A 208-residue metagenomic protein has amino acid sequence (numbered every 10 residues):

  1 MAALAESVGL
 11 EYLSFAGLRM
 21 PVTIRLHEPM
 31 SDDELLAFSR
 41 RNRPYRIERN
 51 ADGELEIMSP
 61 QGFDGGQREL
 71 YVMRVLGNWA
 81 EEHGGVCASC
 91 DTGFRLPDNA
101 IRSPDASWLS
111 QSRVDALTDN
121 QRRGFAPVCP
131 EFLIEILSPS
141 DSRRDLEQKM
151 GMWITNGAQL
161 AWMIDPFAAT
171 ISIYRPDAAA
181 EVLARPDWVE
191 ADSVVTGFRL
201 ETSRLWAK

Functional and structural regions predicted by a protein language model:
A2-K208: Gly/Pro/Ser/Thr-rich low-complexity, intrinsically disordered segments predominantly at protein N-termini
